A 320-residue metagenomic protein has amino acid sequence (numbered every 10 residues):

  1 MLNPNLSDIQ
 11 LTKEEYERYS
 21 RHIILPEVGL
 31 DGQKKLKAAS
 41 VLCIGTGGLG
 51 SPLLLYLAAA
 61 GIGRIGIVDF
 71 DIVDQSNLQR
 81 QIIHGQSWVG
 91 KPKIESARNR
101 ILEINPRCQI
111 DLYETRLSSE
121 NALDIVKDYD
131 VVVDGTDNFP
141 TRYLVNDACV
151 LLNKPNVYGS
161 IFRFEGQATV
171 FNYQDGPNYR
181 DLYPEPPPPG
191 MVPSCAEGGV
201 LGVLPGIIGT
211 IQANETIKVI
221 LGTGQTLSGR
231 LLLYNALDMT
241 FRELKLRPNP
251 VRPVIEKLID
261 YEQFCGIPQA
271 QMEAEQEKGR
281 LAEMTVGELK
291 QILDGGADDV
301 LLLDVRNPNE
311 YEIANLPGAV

Functional and structural regions predicted by a protein language model:
M1-T285, D299-G318: Adenine nucleotide-associated cytosolic modules
K290-D298: A short acidic-Thr-Gly-centered motif at the start of a beta-strand
